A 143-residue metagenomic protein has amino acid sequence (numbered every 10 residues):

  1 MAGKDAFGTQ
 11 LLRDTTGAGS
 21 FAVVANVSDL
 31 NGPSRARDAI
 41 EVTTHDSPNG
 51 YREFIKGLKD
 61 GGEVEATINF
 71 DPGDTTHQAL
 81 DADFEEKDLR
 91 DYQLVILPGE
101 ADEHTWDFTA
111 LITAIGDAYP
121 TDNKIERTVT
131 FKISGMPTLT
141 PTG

Functional and structural regions predicted by a protein language model:
M1-A2, L139, G143: Compositionally biased, intrinsically disordered low-complexity segments enriched in polar/Pro/Gly and often Gln
M1-K4, Q78-E86: Short linear motifs in intrinsically disordered
A2-T67, T109-K124: Solvent-exposed edge beta-strands and adjacent loop segments that serve as assembly or binding interfaces
Q10-R13, L89-A101: Short conserved beta-strand and strand-loop elements enriched in small hydrophobics with frequent Asp/Gly
S28-N31, T43, N69, V95-L97 (+2 more regions): A structural detector for beta-sheet-dominated domains
G61, K87-L89: Extracellular Ig-like/FN3 beta-sandwich strand-entry sites
E63-A82: Charged, amphipathic alpha-helical segments
V95-L139: Short beta-strand and beta-hairpin "edge-sheet" elements
